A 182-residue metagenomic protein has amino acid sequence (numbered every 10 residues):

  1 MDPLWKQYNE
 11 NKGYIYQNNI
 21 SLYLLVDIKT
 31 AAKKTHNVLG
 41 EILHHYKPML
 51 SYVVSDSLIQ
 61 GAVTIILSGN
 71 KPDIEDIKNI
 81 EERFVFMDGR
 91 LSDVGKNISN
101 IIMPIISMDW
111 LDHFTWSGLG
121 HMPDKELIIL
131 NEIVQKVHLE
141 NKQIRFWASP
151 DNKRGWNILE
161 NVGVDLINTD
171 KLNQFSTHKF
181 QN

Functional and structural regions predicted by a protein language model:
M1-N182: Catalytic cores of phosphodiester-bond hydrolases, prominently lipid phosphodiesterases
